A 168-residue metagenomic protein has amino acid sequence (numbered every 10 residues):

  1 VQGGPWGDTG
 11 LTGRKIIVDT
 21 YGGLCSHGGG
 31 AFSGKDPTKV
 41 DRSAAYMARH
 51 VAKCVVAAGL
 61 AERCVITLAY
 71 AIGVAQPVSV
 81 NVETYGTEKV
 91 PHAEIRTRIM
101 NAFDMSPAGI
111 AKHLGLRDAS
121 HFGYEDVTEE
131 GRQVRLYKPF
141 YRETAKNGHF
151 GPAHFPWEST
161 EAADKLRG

Functional and structural regions predicted by a protein language model:
V1, G10, I17-D19, K39 (+4 more regions): Structured core elements
V1-G59: Glycine-rich anion/phosphate-binding loop at the beta-strand->alpha-helix junction
S26, G34, I66, Y141-T144: A generic, residue-level signal for flexible/boundary positions that often mark functional hotspots
R63, Y70-G168: Internal helix-turn-beta structural module
